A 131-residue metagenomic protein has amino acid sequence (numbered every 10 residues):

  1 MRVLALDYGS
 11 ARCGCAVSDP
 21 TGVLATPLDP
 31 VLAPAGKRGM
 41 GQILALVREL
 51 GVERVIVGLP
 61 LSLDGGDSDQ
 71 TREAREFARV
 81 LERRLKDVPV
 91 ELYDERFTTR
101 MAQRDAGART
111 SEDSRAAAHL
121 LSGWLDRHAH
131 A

Functional and structural regions predicted by a protein language model:
M1-L6, S10-A131: Phosphate- and other anionic-substrate recognition elements at nucleic-acid/protein interfaces
